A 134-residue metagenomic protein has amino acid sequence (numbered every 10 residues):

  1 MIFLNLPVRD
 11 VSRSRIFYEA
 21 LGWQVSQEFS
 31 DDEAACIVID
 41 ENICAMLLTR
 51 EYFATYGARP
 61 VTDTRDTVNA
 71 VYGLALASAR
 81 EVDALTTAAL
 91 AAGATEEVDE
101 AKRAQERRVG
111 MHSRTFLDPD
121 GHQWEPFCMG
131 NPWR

Functional and structural regions predicted by a protein language model:
M1-S12, V71-L74, C128-R134: N-terminal beta-strand motif that seeds the catalytic metal site of vicinal oxygen chelate
N5-A54: Core segments of cupin and vicinal oxygen chelate
V38-E41, A58-R59, V109-H112: Short secondary-structure transition/capping segments
F53-P60, D99, W133-R134: A short, acidic/glycine-rich surface segment
T62-T67: Short, flexible turn/loop "capping" segments at secondary-structure junctions
R80-L85: Short amphipathic alpha-helices within nucleic acid-binding modules
T86-R134: Vicinal oxygen chelate
